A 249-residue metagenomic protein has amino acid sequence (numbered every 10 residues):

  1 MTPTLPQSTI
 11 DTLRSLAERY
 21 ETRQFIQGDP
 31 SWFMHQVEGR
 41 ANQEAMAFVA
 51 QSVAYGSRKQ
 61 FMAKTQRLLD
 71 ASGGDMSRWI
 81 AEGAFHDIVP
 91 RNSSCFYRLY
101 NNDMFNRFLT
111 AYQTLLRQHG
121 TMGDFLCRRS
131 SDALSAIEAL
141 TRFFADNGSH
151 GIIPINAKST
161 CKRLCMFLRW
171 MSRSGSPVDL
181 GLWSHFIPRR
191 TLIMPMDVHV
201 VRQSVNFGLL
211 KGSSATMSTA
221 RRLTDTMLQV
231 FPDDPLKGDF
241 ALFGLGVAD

Functional and structural regions predicted by a protein language model:
M1-D249: HhH-family (HhH-GPD) DNA N-glycosylase catalytic core used in base-excision repair
